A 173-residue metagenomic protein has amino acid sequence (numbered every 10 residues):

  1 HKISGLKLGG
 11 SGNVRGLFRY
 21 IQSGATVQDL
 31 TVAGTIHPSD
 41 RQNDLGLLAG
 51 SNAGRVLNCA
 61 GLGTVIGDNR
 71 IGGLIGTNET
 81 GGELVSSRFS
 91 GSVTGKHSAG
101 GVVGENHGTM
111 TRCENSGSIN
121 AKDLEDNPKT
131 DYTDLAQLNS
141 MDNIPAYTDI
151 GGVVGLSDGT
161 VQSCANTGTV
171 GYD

Functional and structural regions predicted by a protein language model:
H1-D173: Predominantly extracellular beta-rich ligand-binding scaffolds that present long acidic/polar faces for carbohydrate
